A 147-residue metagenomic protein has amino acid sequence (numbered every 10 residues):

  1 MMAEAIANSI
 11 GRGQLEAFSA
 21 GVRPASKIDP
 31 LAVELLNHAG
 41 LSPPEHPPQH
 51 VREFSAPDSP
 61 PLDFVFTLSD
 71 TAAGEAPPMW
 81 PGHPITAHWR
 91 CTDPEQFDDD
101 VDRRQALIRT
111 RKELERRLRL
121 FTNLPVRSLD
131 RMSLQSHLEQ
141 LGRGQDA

Functional and structural regions predicted by a protein language model:
M1-S55: Conserved active-site segments centered on acidic
S9, H38, L68, E115-R116: Generic detector of well-ordered secondary structure
R52-P57, E75-P77: Short, flexible, glycine/charge-rich loop motifs used to bind or transfer phosphoryl groups or to couple energy/partner
P60-P61: Alpha-helix C-terminal capping/helix-to-coil transition sites in glycosyltransferase folds
T67-L68, H88: Redox-cofactor binding/interface segments in oxidoreductases and associated redox assembly factors
D70-A73: Short glycine-rich anion-binding loops that position phosphate/pyrophosphate groups of nucleotides and phosphorylated
A76-A147: Phosphate-binding/catalytic loops
